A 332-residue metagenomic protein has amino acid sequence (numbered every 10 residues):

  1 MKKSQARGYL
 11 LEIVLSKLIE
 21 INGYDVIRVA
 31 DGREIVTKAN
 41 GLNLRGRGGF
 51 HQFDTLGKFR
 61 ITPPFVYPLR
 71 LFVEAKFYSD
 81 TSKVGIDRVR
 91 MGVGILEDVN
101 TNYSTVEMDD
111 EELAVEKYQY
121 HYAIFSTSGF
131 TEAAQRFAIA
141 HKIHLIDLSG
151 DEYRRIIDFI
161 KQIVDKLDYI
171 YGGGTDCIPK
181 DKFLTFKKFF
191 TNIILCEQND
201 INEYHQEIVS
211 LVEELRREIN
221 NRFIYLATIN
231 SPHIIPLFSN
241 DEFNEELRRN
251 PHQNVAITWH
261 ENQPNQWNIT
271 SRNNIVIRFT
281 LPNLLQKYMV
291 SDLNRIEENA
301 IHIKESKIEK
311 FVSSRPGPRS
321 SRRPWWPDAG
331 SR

Functional and structural regions predicted by a protein language model:
M1-R332: Mixed-charge (Asp/Glu-Lys/Arg
